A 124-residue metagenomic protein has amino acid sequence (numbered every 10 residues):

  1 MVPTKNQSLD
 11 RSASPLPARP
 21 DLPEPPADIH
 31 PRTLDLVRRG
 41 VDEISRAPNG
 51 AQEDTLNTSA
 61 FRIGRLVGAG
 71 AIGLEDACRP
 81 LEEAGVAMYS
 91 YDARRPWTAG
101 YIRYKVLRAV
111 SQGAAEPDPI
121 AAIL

Functional and structural regions predicted by a protein language model:
M1-L124: Modules that initiate DNA replication and primer synthesis
